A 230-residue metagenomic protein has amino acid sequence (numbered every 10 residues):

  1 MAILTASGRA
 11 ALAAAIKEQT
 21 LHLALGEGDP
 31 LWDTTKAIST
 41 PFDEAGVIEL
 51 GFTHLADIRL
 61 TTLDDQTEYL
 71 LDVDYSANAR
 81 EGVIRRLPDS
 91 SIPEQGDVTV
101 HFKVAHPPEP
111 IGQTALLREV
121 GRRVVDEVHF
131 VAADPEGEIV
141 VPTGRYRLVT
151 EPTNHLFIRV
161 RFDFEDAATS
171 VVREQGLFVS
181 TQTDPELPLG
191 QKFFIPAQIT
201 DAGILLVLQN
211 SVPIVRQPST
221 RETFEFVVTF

Functional and structural regions predicted by a protein language model:
M1-E18, T229-F230: Short, intrinsically disordered N-terminal pre-domain segments
A6-L12, D29-P152: Extended beta-strand solenoid/passenger and fiber regions
K17, N78, I92-E94, T150-N154 (+2 more regions): Solvent-exposed loop and beta-edge segments used for protein-protein assembly and interaction
T53-L55, A168-Q175: Short coil-to-beta strand junction motifs in C2/discoidin
T153-D166: Conserved interaction-surface patches within small, structured recognition/assembly domains
F164-T169, T181-P185: Conserved helix-adjacent loop modules within structured domains
T181-F230: Extended, well-folded interaction surfaces typified by the phenylalanyl-tRNA synthetase beta subunit core
